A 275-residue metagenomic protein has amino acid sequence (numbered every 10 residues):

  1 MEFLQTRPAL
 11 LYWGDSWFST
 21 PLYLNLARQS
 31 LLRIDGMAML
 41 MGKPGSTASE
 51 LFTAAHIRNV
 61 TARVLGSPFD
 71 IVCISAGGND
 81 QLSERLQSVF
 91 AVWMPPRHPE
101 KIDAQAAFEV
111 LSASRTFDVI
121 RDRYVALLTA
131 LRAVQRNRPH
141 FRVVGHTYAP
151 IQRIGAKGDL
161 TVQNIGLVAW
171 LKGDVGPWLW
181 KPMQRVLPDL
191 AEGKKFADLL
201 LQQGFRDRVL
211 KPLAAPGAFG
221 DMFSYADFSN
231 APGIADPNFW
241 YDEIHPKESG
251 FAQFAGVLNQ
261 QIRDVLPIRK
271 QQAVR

Functional and structural regions predicted by a protein language model:
M1-P8: Short N-terminal or domain-adjacent regulatory/targeting segments
A9-W13, W17-R115: Conserved SGNH/GDSL esterase-like catalytic core that processes O-acyl groups on lipids and polysaccharides
S19-P21, D80-E84, I151-K157, G233-D236: Short catalytic/ligand-binding loop motif for oxyanion handling, primarily in non-cytosolic enzymes, centered on
Y23-L24, T53-V60, Q105-L131, K194-P212: Well-ordered, non-membrane alpha-helical segments in soluble/globular domains
G42-K43, G220-P237: Acidic carboxylate-rich catalytic motifs and surrounding loops in phosphoryl-/glycosyl-chemistry enzymes
I120-D174: Hydrophobic, aromatic-enriched interface-forming segments
G155-M222: Substrate-gating cap/lid alpha-helix
N238-R275: Histidine-centered active-site loop/cap adjacent to the catalytic His in serine esterases/O-acetyl transfer systems
